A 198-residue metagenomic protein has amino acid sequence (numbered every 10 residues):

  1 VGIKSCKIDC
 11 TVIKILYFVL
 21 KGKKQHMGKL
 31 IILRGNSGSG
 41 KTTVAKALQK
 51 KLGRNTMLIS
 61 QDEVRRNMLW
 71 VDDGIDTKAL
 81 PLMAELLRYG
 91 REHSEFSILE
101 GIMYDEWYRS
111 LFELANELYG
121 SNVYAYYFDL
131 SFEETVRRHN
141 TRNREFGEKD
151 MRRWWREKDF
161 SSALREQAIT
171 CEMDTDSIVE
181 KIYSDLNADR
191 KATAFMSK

Functional and structural regions predicted by a protein language model:
L33: Hydrophobic anchor at the beta1->P-loop junction of P-loop NTPases
N36: P-loop (Walker A) phosphate-binding loop of NTP-binding proteins
S39: ATP-binding Walker
T42: Walker A/P-loop
K46-R88, E92: Conserved substrate/cofactor phosphate-moiety recognition/catalytic segment in nucleotide-dependent phosphotransferases
K78-G120: Glycine-rich phosphate-binding loop used to anchor ATP phosphates in small-molecule kinases, encompassing both
Y119-R138: Conserved phosphate-donor/acceptor-positioning beta-strand/loop module used by diverse small-molecule
T141-K198: Small-molecule kinase domains that catalyze NTP-dependent phosphoryl transfer to phosphate-bearing small molecules
